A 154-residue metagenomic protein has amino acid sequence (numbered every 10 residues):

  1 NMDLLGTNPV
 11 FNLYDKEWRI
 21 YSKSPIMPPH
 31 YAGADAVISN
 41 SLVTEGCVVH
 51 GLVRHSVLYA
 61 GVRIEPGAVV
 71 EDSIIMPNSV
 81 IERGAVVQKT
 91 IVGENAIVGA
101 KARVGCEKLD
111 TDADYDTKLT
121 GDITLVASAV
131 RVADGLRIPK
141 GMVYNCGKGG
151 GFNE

Functional and structural regions predicted by a protein language model:
N1-E154: Left-handed beta-helix
